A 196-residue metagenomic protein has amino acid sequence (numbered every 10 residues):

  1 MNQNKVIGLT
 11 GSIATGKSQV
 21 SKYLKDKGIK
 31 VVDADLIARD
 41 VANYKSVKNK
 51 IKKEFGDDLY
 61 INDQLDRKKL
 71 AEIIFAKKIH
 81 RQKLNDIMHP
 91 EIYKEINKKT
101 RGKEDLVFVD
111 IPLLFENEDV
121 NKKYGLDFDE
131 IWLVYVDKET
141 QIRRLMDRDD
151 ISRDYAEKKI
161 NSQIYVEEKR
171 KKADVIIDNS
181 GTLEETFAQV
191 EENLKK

Functional and structural regions predicted by a protein language model:
L9: Hydrophobic anchor at the beta1->P-loop junction of P-loop NTPases
S12, L24: P-loop (Walker A) phosphate-binding loop of NTP-binding proteins
T15: ATP-binding Walker
S18: Walker A/P-loop
L36, D40-D105: ATP-dependent small-molecule kinase phosphotransfer cores that center on conserved nucleotide phosphate-binding segments
I92-I96, V120-N121, D147-K196: Small-molecule kinase domains that catalyze NTP-dependent phosphoryl transfer to phosphate-bearing small molecules
E95-R101, L106-R144: ATP-dependent NMP and nucleoside kinases share a basic, alpha-helical "lid"
